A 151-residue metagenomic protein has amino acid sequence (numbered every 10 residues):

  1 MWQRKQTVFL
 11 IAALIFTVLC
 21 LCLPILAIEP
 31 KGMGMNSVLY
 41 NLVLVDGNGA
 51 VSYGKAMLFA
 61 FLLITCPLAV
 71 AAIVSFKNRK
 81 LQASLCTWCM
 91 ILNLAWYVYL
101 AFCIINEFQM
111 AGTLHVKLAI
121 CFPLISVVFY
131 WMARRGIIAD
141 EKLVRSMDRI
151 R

Functional and structural regions predicted by a protein language model:
M1-R4, D46-A56, V74-S84, M110-K117 (+1 more regions): Juxtamembrane loop-transmembrane helix junctions in multi-pass integral membrane proteins, especially the extracellular
R4-A27: N-terminal signal-anchor transmembrane alpha helix
I11, A71-N93: Cytoplasmic juxtamembrane regions at transmembrane-helix boundaries
L21-I28, V70-K77, V98-A111, W131-I137: Transmembrane helix-loop junctions and nearby membrane-interface residues
M33-A50: Perimembrane loop-to-helix junctions flanking transmembrane segments
M57-A71: Hydrophobic alpha-helical transmembrane segments
C86-L94, V116-P123: Hydrophobic alpha-helical segments of small multi-pass membrane proteins
A101-R151: Alpha-helical transmembrane segments of multi-pass integral membrane proteins, characterized by long hydrophobic
